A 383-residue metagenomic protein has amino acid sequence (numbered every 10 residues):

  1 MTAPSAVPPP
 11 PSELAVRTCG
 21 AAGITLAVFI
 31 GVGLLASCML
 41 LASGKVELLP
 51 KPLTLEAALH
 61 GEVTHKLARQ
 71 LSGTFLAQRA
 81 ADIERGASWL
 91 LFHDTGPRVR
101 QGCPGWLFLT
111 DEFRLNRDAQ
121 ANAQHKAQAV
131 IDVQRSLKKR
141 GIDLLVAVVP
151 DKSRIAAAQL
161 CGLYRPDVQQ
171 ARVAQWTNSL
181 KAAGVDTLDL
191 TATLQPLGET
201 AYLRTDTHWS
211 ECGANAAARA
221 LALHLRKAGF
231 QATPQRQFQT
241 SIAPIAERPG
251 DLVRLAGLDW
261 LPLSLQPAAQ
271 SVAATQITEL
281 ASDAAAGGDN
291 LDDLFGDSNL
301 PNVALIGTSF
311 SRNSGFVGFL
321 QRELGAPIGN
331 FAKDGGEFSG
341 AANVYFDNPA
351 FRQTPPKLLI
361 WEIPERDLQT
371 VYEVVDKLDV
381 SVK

Functional and structural regions predicted by a protein language model:
M1-K383: Extracellular glycan-modifying ectodomains
